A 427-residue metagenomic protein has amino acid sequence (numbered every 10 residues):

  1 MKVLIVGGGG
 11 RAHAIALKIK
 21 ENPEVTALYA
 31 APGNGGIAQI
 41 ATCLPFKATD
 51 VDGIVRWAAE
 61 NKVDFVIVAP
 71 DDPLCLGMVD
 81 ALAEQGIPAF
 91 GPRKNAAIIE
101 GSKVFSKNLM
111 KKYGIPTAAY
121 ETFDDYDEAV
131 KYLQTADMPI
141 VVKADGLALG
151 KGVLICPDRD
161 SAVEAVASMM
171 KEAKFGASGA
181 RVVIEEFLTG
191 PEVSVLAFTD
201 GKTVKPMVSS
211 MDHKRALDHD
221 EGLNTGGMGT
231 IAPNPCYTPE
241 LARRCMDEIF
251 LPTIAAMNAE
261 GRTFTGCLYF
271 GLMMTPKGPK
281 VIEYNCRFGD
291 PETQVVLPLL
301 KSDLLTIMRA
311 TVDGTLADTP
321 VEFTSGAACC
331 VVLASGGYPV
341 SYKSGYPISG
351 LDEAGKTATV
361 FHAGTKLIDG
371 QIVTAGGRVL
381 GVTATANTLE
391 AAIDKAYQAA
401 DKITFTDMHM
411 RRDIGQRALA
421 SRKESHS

Functional and structural regions predicted by a protein language model:
M1-K94: ATP-binding N-terminal substructure of ATP-dependent carboxylate-amine bond-forming enzymes
F90-G152: A conserved helix-loop-beta module that forms one wall/lid of the active-site cleft in ATP-utilizing catalytic domains
G152-T293: Internal nucleotide-binding/catalytic subdomain
A173-G176, Q398-R412: Short arginine-rich
M246-L268, N285-T357: Active-site "cap" helix and flanking loop/linker of ATP-utilizing ligase/carboxylase catalytic domains
S344-G381: Generic long, charged, amphipathic alpha-helical segments
G415-S427: A cross-kingdom feature marking charged/low-complexity
